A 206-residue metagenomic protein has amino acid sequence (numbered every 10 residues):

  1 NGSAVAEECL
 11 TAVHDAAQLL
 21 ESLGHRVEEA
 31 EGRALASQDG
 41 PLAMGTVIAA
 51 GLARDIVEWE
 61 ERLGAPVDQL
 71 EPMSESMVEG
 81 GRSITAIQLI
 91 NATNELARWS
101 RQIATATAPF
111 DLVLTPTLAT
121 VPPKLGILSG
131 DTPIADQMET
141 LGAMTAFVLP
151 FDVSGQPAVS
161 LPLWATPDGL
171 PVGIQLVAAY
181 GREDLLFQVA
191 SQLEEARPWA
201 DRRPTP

Functional and structural regions predicted by a protein language model:
N1-A146, V153, G181, S191-P206: Amidase signature
P122, W164-P167: AMP-binding (ANL) adenylation modules
P157-L161: A short, aliphatic-rich beta-strand micro-motif
L163-W164, V177: Residue-level structural signal for beta-strand termini and adjacent loop
L170-A179, L186-F187: Short, well-ordered beta-strand elements
